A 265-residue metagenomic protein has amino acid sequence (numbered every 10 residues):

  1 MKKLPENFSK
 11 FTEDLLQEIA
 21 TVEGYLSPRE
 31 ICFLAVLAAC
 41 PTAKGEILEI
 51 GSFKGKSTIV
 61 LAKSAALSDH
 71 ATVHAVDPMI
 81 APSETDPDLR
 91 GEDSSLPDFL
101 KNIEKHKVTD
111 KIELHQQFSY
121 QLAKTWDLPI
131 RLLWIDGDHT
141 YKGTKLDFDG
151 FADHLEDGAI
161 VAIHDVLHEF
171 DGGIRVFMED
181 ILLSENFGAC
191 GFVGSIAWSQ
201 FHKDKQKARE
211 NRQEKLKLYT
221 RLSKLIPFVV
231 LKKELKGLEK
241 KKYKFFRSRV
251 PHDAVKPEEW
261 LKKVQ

Functional and structural regions predicted by a protein language model:
K2-T21, A35-Q265: S-adenosylmethionine/decaboxylated-SAM
L26-F33: N-terminal pre-P-loop "Q-motif" helix
